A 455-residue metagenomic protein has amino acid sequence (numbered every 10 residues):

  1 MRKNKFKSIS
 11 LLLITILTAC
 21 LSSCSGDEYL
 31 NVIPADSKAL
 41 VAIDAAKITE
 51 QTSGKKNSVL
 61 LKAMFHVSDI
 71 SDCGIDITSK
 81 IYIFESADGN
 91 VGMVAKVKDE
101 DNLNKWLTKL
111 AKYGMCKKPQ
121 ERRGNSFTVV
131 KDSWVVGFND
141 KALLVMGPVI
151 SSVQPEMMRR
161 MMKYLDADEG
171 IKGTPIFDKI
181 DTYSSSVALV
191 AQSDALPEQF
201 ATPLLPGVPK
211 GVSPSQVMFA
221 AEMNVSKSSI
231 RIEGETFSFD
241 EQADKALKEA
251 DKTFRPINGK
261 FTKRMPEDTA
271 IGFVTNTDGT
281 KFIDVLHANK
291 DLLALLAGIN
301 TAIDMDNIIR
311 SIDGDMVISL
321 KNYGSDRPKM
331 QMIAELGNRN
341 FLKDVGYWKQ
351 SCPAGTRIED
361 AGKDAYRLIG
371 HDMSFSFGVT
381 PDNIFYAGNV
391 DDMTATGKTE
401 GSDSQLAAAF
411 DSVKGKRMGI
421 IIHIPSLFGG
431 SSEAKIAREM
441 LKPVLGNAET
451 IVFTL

Functional and structural regions predicted by a protein language model:
R2-L13: Bacterial N-terminal signal peptides that target proteins for export
A19-S23: C-terminal motif of bacterial Sec signal peptides marking the signal peptidase cleavage site
C24-E28: Bacterial signal peptide processing site
L30-K38: Membrane-proximal juxtamembrane linkers immediately C-terminal to transmembrane helices
V41, G74-P175, G314-A408: Single conserved position on a long alpha-helix in the C-terminal lobe of the eukaryotic protein kinase
I43-I75: Post-signal-peptide N-terminal segment of Sec-exported extracytoplasmic proteins
D166-G272, K414-L455: Leucine-rich, highly hydrophobic segment in Treponema pallidum outer-membrane-associated proteins
T269-A270, V274-Q350: Long, K/E/R/D-enriched contiguous segments that form extended
